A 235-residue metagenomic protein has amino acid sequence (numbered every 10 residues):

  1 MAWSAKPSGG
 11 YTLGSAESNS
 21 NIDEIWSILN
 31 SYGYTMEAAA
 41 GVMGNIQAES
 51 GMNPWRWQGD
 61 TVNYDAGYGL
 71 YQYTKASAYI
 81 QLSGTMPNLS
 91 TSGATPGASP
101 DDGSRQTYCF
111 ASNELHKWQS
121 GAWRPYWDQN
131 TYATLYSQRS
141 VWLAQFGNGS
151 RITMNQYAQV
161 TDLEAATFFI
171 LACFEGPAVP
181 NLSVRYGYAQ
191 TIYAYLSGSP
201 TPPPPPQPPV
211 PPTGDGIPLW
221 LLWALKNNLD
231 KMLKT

Functional and structural regions predicted by a protein language model:
M1-M43, P180-T235: Extracellular cell-wall/glycan-interacting regions and their flexible linkers
A2-E24, S31, S50-D162: Peptidoglycan-targeting cell-wall enzymes and recognition modules
M36-N53, F110, F169-L171: Short, functionally critical alpha-helical segments immediately adjacent to catalytic or ligand/cofactor-binding
C109, A122-W123, F169-A178: Surface-exposed interaction patches
E114-L115, F174, Y193: Hydrophobic residues within well-ordered, non-membrane alpha-helices that form the packing/core of soluble catalytic
T153-E164, F169, C173, N181-Y188: Extracytoplasmic mature domains of secreted/periplasmic and thylakoid-lumen proteins
